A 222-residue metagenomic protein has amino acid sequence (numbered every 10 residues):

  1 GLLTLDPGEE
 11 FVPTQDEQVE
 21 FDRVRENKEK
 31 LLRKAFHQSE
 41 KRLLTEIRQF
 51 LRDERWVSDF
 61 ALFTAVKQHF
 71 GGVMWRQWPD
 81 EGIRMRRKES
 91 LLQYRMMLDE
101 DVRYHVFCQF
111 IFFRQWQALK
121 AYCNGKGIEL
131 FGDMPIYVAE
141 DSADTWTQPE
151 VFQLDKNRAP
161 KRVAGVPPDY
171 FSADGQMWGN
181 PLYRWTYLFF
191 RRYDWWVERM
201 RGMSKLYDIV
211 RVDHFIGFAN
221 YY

Functional and structural regions predicted by a protein language model:
G1-F113, V138-Y222: Alpha-amylase-like alpha-glycosidases and glucanotransferases acting on alpha-linked glucans and related
H105-V138: Conserved, well-ordered alpha-helix/loop/beta-strand core segments that scaffold catalytic motifs
